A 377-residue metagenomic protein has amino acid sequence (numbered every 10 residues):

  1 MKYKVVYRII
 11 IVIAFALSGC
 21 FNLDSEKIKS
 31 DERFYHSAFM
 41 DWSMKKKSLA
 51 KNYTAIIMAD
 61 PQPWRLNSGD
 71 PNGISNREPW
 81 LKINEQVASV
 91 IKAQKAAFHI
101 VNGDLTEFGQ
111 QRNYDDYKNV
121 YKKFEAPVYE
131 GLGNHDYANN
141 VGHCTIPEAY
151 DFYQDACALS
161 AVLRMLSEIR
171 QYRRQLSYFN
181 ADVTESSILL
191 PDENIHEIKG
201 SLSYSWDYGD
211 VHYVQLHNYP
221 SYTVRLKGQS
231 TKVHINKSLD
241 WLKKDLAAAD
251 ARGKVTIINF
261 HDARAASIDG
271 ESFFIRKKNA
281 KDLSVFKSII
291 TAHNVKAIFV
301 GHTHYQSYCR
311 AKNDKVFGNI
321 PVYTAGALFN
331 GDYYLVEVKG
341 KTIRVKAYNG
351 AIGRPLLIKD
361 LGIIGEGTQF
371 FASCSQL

Functional and structural regions predicted by a protein language model:
K4-V12: Sec-dependent signal peptide recognition, specifically the positively charged N-region followed immediately by
I13-G19: Hydrophobic h-region of N-terminal signal peptides that target proteins for export in Gram-negative bacteria
F21-N113: N-terminal active-site segment of His-dependent metallophosphoesterases
K27-E32, H36-A38, L49, E337-L377: A short C-terminal boundary segment appended to hydrolase-like catalytic domains
F34-M40, S68, Q111-W241, V285 (+5 more regions): Extended active-site neighborhood of metal-dependent phosphoesterases/phosphodiesterases
K51-T54, Q94-H99, F124-Y129, Y208-Y213 (+3 more regions): Loop/turn elements at helix/coil->beta-strand transitions in domains of secreted/extracellular proteins
I57-A59, H99-D104, V128-N134, I257-H261 (+2 more regions): Active-site neighborhood of phospho(di)ester-bond hydrolases with catalytic His/Asp-centered motifs
S68-R77, P220-D240, A249-A297, G318: Active-site-proximal segments of metal-dependent phosphoesterases and phosphodiesterases across multiple
